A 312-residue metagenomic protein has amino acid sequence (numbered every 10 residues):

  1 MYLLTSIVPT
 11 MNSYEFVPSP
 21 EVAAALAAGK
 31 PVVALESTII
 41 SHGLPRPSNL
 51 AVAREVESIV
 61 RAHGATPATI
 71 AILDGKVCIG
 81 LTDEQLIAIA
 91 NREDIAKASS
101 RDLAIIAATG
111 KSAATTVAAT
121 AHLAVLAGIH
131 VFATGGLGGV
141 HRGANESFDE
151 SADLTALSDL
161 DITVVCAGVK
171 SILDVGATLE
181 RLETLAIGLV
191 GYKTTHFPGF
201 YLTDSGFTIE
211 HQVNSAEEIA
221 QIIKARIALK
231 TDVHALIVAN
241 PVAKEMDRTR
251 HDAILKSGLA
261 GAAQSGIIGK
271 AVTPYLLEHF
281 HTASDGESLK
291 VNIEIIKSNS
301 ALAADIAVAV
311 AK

Functional and structural regions predicted by a protein language model:
M11-H63, L126: N-terminal glycine-/serine-/threonine-rich phosphate-binding loop
A24-A27, V32-V33, A62, L123-L126 (+6 more regions): Solvent-exposed alpha-helices and their adjacent loops that cap or buttress functional pockets in soluble metabolic
V33-L35, P67-I72, A113, V131-G136 (+5 more regions): General beta-strand structural signal in soluble alpha/beta enzymes
S37, H42-L44, L50-I106, L229-K244 (+2 more regions): Glycine-rich nucleotide/cofactor/substrate-binding loop typically near the N-terminus or early in the first domain
P47-A53, Q85-A90, G139-S158, R181: A glycine- and small-aliphatic-rich helix-loop capping segment at beta-alpha/alpha-beta transitions that lines
T116-V117, N145-S158, I162-E183, E217-Q221: Active-site glycine-rich loop that binds ribose-phosphate moieties when present
T203-A228: Anionic-ligand binding region
H234-I295: A C-terminal functional module that forms or caps the active site or interfaces directly with catalytic machinery
